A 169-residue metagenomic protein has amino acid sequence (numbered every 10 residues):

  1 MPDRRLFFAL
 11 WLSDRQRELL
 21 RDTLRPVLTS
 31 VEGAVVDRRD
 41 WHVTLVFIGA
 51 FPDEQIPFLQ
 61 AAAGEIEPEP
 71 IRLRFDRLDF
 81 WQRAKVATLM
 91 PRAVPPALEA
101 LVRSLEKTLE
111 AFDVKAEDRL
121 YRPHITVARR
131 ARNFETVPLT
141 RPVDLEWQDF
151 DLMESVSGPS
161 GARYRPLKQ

Functional and structural regions predicted by a protein language model:
M1-Q169: Histidine-dependent nucleotide/RNA phosphoesterase domain, centered on the 2H-phosphoesterase fold with its duplicated
